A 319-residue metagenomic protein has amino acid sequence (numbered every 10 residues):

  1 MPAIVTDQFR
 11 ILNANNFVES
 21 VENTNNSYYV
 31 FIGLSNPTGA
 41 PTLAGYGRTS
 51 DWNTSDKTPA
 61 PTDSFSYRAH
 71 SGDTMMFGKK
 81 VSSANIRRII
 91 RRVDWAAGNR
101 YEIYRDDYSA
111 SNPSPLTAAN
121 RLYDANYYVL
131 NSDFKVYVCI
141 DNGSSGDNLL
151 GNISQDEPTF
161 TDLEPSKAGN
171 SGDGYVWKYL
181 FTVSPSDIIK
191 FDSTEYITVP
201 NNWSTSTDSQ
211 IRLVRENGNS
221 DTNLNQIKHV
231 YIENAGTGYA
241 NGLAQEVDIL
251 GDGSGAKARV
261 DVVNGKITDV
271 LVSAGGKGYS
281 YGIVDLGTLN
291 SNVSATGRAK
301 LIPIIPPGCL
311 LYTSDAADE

Functional and structural regions predicted by a protein language model:
M1-D221: Tryptophan-rich substrate-binding surfaces of secreted polymer-degrading and adhesive proteins
D173, W177-S314: Conserved, function-critical positions that sit in or immediately flank catalytic and ligand-binding motifs
D315-E319: A short, hydrophobic C-terminal helix/tail in secreted or cell-surface proteins
